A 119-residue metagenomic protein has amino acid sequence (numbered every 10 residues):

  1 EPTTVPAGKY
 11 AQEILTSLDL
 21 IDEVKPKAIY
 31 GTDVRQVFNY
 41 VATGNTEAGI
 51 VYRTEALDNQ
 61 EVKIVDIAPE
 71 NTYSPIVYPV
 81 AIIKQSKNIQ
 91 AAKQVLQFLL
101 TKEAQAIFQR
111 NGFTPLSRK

Functional and structural regions predicted by a protein language model:
E1-K119: Exported/periplasmic ABC-transporter solute-binding proteins
